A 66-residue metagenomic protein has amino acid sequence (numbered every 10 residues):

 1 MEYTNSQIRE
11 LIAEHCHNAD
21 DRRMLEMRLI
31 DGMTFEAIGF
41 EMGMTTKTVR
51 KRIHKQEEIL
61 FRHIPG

Functional and structural regions predicted by a protein language model:
M1-Q7: Acidic, proline/glycine-rich intrinsically disordered inter-domain spacer in sigma factors
Q7-H17: Short amphipathic alpha-helical boundary/capping segments
H17-M33: Short amphipathic alpha helix immediately N-terminal
I38-G39: Hydrophobic positions on the alpha-helical face of helix-turn-helix-like DNA-binding modules
K47: Key DNA-contact positions within bacterial/archaeal DNA-binding proteins
E57-P65: C-terminal flanking helix
